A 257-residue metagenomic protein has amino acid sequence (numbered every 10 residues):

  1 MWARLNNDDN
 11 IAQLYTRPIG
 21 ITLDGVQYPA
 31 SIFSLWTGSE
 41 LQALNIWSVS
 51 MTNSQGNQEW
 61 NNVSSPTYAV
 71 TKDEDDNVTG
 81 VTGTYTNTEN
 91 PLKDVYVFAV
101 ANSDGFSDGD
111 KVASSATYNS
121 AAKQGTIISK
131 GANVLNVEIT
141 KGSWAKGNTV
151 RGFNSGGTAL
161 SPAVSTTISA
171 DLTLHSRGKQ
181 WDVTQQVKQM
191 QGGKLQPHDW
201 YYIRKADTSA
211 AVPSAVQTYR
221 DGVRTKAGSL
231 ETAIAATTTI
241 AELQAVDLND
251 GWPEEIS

Functional and structural regions predicted by a protein language model:
M1-K93, S169-S257: A preference for well-ordered globular domain cores that mediate specific macromolecular interactions or catalysis
L92-T149, N154-T166: Autoprocessing Asn-cyclization modules and mimics
